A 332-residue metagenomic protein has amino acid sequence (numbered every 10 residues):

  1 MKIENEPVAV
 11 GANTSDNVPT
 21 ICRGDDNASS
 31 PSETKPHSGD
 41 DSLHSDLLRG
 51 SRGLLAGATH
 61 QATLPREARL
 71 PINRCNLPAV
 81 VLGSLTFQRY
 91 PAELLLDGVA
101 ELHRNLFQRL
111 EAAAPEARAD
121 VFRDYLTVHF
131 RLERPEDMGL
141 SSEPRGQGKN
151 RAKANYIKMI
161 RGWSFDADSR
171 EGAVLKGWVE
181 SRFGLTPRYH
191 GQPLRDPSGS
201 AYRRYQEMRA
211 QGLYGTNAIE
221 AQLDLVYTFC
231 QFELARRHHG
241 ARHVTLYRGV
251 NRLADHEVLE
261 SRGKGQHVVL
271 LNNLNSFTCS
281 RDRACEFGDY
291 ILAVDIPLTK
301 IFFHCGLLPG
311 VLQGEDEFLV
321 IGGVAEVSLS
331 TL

Functional and structural regions predicted by a protein language model:
M1-G148: Intrinsically disordered, low-complexity, charge-biased terminal/linker regions in eukaryotic proteins
S15, A28, G57, F87 (+13 more regions): Intrinsically disordered, low-complexity, compositionally biased regions/tails
D16, D25-D26, D40-D41, D46 (+12 more regions): Acidic-enriched, low-complexity/disordered segments with a strong bias for Aspartate over Glutamate
A114-P115, S169, P297: Helix N-terminus capping/helix-initiation residues
R118-A119, R123-N275: ADP-ribose/NAD+-binding catalytic cleft of ART/PARP-like enzymes
K264-L332: ADP-ribosyltransferase catalytic core
